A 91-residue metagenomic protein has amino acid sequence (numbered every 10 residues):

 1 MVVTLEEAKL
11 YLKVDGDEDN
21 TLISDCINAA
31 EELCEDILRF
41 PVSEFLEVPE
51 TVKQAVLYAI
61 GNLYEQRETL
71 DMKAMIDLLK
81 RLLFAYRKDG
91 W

Functional and structural regions predicted by a protein language model:
M1-W91: Divalent metal-cofactor coordination and adjacent catalytic microenvironments
